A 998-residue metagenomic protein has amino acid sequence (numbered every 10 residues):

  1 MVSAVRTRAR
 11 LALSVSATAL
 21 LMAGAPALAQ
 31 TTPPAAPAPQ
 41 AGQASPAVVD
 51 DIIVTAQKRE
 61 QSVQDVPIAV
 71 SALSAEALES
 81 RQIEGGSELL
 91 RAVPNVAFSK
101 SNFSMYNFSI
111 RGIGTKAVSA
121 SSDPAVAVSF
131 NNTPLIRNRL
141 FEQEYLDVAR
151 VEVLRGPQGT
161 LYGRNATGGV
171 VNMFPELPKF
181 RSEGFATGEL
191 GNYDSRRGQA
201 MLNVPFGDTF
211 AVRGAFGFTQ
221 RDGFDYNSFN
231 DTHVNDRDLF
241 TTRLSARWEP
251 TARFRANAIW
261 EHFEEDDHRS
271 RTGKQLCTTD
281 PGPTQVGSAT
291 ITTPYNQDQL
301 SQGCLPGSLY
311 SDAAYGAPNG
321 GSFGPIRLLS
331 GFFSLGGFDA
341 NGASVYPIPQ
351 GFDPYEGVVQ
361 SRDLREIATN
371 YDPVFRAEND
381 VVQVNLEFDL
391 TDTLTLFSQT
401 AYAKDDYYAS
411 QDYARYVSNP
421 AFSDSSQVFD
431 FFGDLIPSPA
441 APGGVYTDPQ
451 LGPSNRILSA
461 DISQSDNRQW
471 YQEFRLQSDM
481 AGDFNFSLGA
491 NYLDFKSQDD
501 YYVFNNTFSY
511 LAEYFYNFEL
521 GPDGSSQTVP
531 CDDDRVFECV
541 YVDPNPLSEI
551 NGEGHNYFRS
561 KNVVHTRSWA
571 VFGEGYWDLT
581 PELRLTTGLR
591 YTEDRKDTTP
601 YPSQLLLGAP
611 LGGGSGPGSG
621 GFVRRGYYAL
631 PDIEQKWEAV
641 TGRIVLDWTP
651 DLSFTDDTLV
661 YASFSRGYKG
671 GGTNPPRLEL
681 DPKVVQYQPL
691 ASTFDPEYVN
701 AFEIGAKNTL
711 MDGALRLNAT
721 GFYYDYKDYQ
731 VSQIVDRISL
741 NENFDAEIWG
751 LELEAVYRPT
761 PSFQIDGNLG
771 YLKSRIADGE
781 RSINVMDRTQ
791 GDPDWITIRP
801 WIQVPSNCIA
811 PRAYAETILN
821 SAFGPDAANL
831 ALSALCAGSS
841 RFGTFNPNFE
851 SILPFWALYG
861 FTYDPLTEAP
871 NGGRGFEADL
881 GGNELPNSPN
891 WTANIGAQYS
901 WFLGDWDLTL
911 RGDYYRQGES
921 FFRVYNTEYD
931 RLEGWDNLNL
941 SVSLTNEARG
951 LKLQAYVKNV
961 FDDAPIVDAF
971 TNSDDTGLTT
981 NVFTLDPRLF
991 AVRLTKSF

Functional and structural regions predicted by a protein language model:
M1-R81, S87-V93: N-terminal Sec signal peptide and the immediately downstream disordered periplasmic leader that contains the TonB box
P33-Q40, I68-K116, V126-Y145, R150-G159: Periplasmic N-terminal accessory/gating domains of Gram-negative outer-membrane beta-barrel systems
D123-A125, R137, L146-R155, T160-T242 (+6 more regions): Outer-membrane beta-barrel translocator/receptor signature
D225-H233, S270-A368, A414-A460, F504-R559 (+5 more regions): Solvent-exposed loop segments that connect transmembrane elements
R247-E249, L476-D479, N485-F495, D523 (+2 more regions): Structural signature of Gram-negative outer-membrane beta-barrels, strongest in the C-terminal barrel of TonB-dependent
D389-T391, T395-A401, Q411, L659-K669 (+4 more regions): Membrane-embedded beta-barrel scaffold of Gram-negative outer-membrane proteins
V503-Y510, S774, Y914-R923, L944-F998: C-terminal beta-signal and adjacent terminal beta-strands/loops of Gram-negative outer-membrane beta-barrel proteins
C808-P847, S851-P854, Y859, N871 (+4 more regions): C-terminal beta-barrel architecture of Gram-negative outer-membrane proteins
